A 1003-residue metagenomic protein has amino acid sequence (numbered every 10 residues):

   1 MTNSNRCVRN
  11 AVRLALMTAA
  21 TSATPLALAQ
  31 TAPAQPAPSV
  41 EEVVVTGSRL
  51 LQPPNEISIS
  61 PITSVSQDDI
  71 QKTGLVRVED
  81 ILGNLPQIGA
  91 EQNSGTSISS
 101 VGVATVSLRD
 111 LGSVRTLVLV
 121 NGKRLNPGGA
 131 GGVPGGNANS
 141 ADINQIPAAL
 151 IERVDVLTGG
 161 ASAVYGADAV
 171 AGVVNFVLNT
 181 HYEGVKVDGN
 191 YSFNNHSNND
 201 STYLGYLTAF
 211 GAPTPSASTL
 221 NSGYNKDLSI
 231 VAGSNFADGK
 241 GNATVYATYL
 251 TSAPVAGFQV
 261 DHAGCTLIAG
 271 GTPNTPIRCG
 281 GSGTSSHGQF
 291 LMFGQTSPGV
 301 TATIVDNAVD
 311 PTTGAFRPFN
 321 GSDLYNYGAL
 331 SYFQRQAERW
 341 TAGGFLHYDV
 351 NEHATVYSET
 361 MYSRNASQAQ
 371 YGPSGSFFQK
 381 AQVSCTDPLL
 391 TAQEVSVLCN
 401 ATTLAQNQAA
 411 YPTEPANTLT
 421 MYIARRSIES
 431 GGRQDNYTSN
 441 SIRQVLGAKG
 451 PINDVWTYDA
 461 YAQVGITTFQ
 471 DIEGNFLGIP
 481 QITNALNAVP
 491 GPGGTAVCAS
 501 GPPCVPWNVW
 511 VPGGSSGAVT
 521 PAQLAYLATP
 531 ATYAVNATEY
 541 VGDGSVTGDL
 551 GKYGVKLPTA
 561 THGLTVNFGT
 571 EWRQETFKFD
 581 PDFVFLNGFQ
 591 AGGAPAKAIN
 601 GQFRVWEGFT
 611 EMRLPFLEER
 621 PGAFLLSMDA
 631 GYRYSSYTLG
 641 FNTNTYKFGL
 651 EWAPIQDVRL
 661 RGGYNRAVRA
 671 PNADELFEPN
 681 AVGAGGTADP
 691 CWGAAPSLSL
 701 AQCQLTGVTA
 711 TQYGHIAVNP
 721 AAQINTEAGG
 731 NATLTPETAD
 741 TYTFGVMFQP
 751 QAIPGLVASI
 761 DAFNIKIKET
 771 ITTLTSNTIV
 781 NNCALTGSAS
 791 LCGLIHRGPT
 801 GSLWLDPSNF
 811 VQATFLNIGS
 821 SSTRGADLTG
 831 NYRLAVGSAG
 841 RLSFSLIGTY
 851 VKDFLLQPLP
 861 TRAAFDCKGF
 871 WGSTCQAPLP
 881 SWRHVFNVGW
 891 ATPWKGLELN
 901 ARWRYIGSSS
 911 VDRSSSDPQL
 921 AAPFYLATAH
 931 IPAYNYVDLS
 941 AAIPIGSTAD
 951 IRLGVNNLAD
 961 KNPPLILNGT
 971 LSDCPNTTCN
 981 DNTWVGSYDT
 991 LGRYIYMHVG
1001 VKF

Functional and structural regions predicted by a protein language model:
T2-T73, D80-N84, S229, G233 (+5 more regions): N-terminal Sec signal peptide and the immediately downstream disordered periplasmic leader that contains the TonB box
A37-P38, I146, H181-G184, A237-K240 (+12 more regions): Short loop/turn motifs that connect adjacent beta-strands in outer-membrane beta-barrel proteins
V78-I81, L85, A104-S107, D142-N144 (+2 more regions): N-terminal periplasmic accessory domains that precede and gate Gram-negative outer-membrane beta-barrel machines
E79, G83-P127: Extracytoplasmic beta-strand/coil segments of soluble accessory domains associated with Gram-negative outer-membrane
K123-T158, L204-L207, G211-A212, L220: Short acidic/polar hinge/loop motifs at secondary-structure boundaries that mediate gating or recognition
V133, S252-V255, Q259-G270, T296-A337 (+7 more regions): Surface-exposed, low-complexity loop segments enriched in small/polar and acidic residues
G683, G840-P944, N968: C-terminal beta-barrel architecture of Gram-negative outer-membrane proteins
K768, K852-L855, R904-S916, A942-F1003: C-terminal beta-signal and adjacent terminal beta-strands/loops of Gram-negative outer-membrane beta-barrel proteins
